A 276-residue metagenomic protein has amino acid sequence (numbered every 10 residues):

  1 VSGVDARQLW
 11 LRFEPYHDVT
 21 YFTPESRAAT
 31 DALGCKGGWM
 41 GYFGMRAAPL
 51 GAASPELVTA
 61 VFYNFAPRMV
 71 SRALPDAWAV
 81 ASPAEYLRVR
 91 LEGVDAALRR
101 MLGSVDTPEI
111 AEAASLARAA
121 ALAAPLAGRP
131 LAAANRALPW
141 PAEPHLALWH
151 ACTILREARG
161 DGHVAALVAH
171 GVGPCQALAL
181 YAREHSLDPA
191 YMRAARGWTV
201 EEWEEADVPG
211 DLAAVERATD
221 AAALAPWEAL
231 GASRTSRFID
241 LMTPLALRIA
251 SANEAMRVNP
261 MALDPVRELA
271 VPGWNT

Functional and structural regions predicted by a protein language model:
V1-W203, A221, R257-T276: Phosphate/adenylate-binding glycine loop and adjacent helical scaffold
R193-R267: Accessory, usually C-terminal, subdomains that scaffold auxiliary metal cofactors
